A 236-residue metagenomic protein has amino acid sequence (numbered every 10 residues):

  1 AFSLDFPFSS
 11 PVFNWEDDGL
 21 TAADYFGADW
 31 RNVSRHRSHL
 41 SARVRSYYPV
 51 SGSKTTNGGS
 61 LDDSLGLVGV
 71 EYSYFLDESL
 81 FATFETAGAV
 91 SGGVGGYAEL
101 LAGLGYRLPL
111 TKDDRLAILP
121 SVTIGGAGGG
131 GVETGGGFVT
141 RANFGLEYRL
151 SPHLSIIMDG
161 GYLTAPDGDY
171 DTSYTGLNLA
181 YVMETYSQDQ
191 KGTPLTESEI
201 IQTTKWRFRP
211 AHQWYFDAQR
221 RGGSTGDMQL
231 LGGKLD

Functional and structural regions predicted by a protein language model:
A1-S3, L108-L110, V132-V182: Gram-negative outer-membrane beta-barrel domains
S3-Y74, Y174-L235: Short glycine/proline- and aromatic-enriched beta-strand/turn motifs that initiate or cap beta-hairpins
D5, R43-P49, E85-S91, G105-R107 (+4 more regions): Outer-membrane beta-barrel pore domains and translocons
F8-V12, S38-L40, E78-F84, T111-I118 (+3 more regions): Repeated loop/turn-to-beta-strand initiation elements of outer-membrane beta-barrel proteins
A42, Y72, A82-T86, L104 (+5 more regions): Membrane-embedded beta-strands that build the outer-membrane beta-barrel scaffold
P49-G66, G88-L100, L110-K112, G129-V139 (+2 more regions): Solvent-exposed loop/turn segments connecting transmembrane beta-strands in outer-membrane beta-barrel proteins
E71-V132, L231-D236: Gram-negative (and chloroplast) outer-membrane scaffold detector with strong preference for beta-barrel transmembrane
L119-A127, S155-L163, T193-I201: Hydrophobic transmembrane alpha-helix bundles
